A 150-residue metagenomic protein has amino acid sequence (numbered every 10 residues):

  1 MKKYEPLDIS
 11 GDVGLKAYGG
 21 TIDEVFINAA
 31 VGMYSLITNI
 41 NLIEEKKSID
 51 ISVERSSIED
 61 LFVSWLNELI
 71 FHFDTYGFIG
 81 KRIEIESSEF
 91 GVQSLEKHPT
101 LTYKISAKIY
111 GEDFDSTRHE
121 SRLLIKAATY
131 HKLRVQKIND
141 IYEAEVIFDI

Functional and structural regions predicted by a protein language model:
M1-I150: Intrinsically disordered, low-complexity regions
